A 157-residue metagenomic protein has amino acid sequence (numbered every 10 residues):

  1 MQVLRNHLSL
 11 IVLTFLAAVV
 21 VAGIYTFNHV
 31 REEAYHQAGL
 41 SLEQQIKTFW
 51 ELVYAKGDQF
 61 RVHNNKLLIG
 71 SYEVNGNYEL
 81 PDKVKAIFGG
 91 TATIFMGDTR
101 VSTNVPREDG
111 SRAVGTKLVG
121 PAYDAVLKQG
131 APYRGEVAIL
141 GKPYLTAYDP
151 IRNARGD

Functional and structural regions predicted by a protein language model:
Q2-H29: Extreme N-terminal signal-anchor transmembrane helix of membrane signaling/transducer proteins, especially in bacteria
Y25-F60: Membrane-proximal extracytoplasmic alpha-helices
A55-L68, Y72, F95: Alpha-helical transmembrane helix bundles of large polytopic membrane transport and channel proteins
N75-A92, S102-G141, R152: Extracytoplasmic/periplasmic sensor domains and loops in membrane signaling proteins
I151-D157: Short hydrophobic/glycine-rich mini-motifs in sensory/regulatory modules that couple input to downstream signaling
